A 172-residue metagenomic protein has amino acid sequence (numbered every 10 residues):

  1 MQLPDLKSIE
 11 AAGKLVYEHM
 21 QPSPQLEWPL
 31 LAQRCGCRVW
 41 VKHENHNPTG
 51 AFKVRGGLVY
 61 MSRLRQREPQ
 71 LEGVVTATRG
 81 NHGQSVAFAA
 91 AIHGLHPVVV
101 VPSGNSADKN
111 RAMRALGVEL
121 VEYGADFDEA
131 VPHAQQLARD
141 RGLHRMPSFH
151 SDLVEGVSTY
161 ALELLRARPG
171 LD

Functional and structural regions predicted by a protein language model:
M1-D172: PLP-dependent amino-acid enzyme catalytic core
